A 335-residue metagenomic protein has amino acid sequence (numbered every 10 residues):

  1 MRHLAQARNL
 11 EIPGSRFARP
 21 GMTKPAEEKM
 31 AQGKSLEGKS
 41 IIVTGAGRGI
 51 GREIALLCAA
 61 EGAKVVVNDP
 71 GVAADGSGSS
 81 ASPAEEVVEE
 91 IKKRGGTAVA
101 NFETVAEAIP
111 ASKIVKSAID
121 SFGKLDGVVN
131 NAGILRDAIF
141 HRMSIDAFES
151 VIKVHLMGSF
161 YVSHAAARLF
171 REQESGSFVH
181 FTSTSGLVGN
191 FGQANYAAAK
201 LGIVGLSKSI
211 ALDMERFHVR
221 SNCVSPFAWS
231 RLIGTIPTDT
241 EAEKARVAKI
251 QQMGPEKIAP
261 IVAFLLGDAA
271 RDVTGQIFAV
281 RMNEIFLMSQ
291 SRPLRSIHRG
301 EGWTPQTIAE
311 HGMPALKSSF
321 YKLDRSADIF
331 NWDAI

Functional and structural regions predicted by a protein language model:
G33-V66: Canonical Rossmann dinucleotide-binding motif of NAD(H)/NADP(H)-dependent dehydrogenases/reductases, specifically
I54, A60-E61, E86, R168 (+5 more regions): Active-site-adjacent segment of SDR/Rossmann-fold oxidoreductases
I91, I139-F140, A147-I152: Substrate-binding pocket helix/loop in short-chain dehydrogenase/reductase
F102-K116, I145: The beta1-alpha1 cofactor-binding region of Rossmann-like NAD(H)/NADP(H)-dependent oxidoreductases
S163, A199, S207: Active-site helix of classical SDR
S183: Residue(s) in the substrate-gating loop at a strand-loop-helix junction that position the organic substrate next
K244-I335: C-terminal helical subdomain
